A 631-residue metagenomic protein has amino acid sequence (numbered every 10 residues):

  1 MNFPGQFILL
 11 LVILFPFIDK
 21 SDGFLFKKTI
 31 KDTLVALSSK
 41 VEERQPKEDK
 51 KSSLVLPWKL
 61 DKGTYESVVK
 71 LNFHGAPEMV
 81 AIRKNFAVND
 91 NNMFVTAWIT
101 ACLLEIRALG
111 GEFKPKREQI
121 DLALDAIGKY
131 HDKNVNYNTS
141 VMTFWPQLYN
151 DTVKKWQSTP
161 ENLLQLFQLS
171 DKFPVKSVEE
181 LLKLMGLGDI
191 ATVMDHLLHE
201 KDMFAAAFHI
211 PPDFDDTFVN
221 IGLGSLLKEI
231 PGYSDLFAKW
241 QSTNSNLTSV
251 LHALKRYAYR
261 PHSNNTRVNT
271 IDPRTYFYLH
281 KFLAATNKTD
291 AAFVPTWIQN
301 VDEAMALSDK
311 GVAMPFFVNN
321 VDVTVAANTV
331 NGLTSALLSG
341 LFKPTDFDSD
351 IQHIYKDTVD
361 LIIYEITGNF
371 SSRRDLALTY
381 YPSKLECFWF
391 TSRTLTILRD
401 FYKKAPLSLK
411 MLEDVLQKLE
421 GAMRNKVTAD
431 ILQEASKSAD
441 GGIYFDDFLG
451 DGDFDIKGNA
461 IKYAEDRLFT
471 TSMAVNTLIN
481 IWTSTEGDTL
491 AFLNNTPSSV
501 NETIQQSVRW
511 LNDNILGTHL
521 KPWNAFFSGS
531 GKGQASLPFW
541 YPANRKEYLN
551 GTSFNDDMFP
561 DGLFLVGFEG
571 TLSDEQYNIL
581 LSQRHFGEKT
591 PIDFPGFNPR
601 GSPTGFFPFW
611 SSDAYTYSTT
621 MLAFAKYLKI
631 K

Functional and structural regions predicted by a protein language model:
P4-G23: Cleavable N-terminal signal peptides of Sec/SRP-targeted secreted and luminal proteins
D19-K631: Preference for long, amphipathic alpha-helical scaffolds in soluble/luminal domains and all-alpha bundles
